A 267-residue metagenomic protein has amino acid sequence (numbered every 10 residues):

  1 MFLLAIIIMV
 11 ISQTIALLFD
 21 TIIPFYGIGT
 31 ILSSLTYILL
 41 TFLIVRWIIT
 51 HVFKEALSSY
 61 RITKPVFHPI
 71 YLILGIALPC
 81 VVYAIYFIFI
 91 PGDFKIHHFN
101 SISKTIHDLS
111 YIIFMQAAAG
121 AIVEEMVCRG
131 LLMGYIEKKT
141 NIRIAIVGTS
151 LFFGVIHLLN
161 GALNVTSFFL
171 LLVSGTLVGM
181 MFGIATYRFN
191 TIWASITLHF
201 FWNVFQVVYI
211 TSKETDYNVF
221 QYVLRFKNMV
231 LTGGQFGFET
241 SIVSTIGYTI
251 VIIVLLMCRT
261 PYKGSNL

Functional and structural regions predicted by a protein language model:
M1-A121, I210-L267: Specific transmembrane helices
A5-I15, T149-N160, S195-T215: Kinked, hydrophobic transmembrane alpha-helices enriched for aromatic residues and small/kink-inducing positions
Y26-G27, F67-P69, I106, T140-I144 (+2 more regions): Membrane-helix interface segments
L35, L72, I76, F114 (+10 more regions): Residue-level signature of the transmembrane alpha-helical core of multi-pass small-molecule transporters
Y60, E125, I136, H157 (+5 more regions): Divalent metal-coordination and catalytic microenvironments
V123-G148, F152, I184-T191: Membrane-interface helix/loop boundary segments of multi-pass membrane proteins
L159-S167: Membrane-interface helix caps and helix-loop-helix hairpins in membrane proteins
F168-V230: Functionally important transmembrane alpha-helices
